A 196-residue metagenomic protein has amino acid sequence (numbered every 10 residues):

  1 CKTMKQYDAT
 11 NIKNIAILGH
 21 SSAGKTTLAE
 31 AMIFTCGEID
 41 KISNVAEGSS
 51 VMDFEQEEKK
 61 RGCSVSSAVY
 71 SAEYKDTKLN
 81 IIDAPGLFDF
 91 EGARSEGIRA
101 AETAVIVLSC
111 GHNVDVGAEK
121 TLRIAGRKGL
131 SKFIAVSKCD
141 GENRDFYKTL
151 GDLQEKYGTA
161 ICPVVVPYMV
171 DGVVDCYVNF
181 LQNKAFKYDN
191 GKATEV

Functional and structural regions predicted by a protein language model:
K2-A23, K41-I42, S109-V196: P-loop NTPase catalytic nucleotide-binding module
T3-L108, H112-V114, P163: P-loop NTPase switch module centered on the Walker A-proximal segment
